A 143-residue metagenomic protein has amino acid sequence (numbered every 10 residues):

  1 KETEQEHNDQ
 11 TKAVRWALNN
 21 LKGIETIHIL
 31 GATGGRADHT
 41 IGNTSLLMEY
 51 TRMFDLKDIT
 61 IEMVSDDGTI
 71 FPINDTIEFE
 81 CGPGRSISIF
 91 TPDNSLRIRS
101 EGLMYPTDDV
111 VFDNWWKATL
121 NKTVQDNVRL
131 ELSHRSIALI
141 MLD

Functional and structural regions predicted by a protein language model:
K1-E2, F54, I59-I61, G84-S88 (+1 more regions): A glycine-rich helix N-cap at a beta->alpha junction
K1-R52: Acidic/Gly/His-enriched mid-domain segments of enzyme catalytic cores or analogous surface patches that mediate
G23-T26, D58, G84, N127: A general structural motif
I27, I61, I137: Hydrophobic anchor at the start of a short beta-strand that flanks the dinucleotide cofactor-binding loop
G31-G34, M63-G68, T91-D93: Generic secondary-structure microfeatures
D38, E49-G82: Class I SAM-dependent methyltransferase SAM-binding "motif I" and its flanking Rossmann-like core
G42, R52-F54, N114, L130: Short alpha-helical interface elements
D66, I73-D143: Long, charged alpha-helical interface segments
